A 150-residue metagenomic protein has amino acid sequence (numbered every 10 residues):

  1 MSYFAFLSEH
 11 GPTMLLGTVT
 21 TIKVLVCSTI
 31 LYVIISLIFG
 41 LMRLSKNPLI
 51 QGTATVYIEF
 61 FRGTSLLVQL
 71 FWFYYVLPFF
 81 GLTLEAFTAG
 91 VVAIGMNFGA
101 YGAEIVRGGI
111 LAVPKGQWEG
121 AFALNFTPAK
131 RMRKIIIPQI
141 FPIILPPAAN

Functional and structural regions predicted by a protein language model:
M1-N150: Transmembrane alpha-helices and adjacent helix-loop boundaries
